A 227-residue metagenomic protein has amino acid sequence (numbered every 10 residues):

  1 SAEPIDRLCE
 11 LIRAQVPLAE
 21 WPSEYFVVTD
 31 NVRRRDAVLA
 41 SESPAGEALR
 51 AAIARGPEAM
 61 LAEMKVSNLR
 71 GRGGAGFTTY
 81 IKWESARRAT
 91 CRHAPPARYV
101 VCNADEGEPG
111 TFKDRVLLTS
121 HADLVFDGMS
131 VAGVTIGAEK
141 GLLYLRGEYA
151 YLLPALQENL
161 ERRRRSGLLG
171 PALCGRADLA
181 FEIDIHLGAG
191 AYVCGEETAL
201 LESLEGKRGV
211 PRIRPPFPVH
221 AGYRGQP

Functional and structural regions predicted by a protein language model:
S1-P227: Feature of Fe-S/electron-transfer and energy-metabolism proteins that preferentially highlights extended coupling
